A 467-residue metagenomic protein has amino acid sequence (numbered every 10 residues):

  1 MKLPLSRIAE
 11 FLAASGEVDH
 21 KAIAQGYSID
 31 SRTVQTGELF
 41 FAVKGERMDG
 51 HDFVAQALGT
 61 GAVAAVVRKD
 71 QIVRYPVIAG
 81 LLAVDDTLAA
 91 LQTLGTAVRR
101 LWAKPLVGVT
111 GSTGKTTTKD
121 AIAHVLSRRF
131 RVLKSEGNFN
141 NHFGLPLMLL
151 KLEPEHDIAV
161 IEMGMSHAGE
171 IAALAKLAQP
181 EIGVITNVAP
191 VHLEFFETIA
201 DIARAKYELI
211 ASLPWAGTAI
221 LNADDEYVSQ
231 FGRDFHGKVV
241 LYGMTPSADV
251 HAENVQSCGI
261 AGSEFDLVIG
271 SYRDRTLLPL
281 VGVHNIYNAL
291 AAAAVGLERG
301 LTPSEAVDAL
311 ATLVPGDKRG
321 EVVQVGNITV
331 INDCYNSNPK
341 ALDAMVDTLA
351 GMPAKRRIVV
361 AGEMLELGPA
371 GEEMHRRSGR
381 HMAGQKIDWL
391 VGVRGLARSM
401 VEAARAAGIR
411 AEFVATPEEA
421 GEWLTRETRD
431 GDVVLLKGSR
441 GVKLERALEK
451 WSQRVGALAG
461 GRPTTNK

Functional and structural regions predicted by a protein language model:
M1-T93, A97, M352-A354, R380-H381 (+4 more regions): N-terminal leader/targeting and accessory segments in enzymes
P4, F11, R68-P76, V184-T329 (+4 more regions): Acidic, Mg2+-coordinating active-site environments of NTP-dependent enzymes
I8, E38, A57, L94 (+14 more regions): Residue-level signal for inorganic ion chemistry
A9, A90-A223, S229-F235, R426 (+1 more regions): Phosphate-binding loop of NTP-binding sites
G45-M48, P315-K318, C334-I409, F413 (+1 more regions): Active-site beta-alpha connecting loops in nucleotide-dependent enzymes
V63-A64, P105, D157, E181 (+2 more regions): Short acidic/polar active-site loop segments enriched in Thr and Asp
L82-D86, A411-A420: Short acidic-hydrophobic, aromatic-tinged amphipathic segments that line or gate anion-handling sites
V109, D317-G320, L342, G441 (+1 more regions): ATP-dependent carboxylate/acyl-activation modules
